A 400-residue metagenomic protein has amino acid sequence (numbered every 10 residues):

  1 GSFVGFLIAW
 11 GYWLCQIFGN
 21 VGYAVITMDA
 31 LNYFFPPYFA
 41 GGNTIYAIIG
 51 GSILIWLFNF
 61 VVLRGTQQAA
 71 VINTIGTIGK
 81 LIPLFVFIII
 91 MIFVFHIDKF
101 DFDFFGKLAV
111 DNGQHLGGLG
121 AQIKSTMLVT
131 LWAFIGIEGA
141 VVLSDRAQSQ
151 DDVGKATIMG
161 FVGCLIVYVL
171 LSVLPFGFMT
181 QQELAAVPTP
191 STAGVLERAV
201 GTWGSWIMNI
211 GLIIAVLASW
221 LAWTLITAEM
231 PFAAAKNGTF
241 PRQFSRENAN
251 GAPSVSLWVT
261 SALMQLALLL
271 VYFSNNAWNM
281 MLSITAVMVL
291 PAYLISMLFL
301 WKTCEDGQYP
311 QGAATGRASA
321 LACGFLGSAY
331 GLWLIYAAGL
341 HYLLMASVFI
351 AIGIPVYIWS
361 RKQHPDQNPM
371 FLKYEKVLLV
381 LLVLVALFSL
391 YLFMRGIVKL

Functional and structural regions predicted by a protein language model:
G1, Y33-Y38, G113-Q114, T126 (+2 more regions): TM-loop-TM module centered on a large, flexible mid-protein loop between adjacent transmembrane helices in multi-pass
S2-L63, Q68, I213-A233, A277-P291: Hydrophobic transmembrane alpha-helices that form the core helical bundles of multi-pass secondary transporters
L7, I53-G79, V142-R146, L270-W278 (+2 more regions): Membrane-water interface regions at transmembrane-helix termini and the short interhelical loops of multi-pass membrane
G22-D29, Y33-A47, T66-T77, P190 (+5 more regions): Transmembrane helix-loop boundary segments of multi-pass membrane transporters
A24-I49, P83, R146-Q150, K155-C164 (+2 more regions): Helix-loop-helix connectors at the membrane interface of multi-pass transporters/channels
F35-Q67, L84-I88, F100-F104, A133-F134 (+2 more regions): Transmembrane alpha-helical segments of multi-pass small-molecule transport proteins
F39-Y46, I78-N209, K399-L400: Helix-loop-helix junctions that connect adjacent transmembrane segments in multi-pass membrane transporters
E247-N250, Y293-V383: C-terminal membrane-solvent junction of multi-pass transporters and transport-like membrane proteins
